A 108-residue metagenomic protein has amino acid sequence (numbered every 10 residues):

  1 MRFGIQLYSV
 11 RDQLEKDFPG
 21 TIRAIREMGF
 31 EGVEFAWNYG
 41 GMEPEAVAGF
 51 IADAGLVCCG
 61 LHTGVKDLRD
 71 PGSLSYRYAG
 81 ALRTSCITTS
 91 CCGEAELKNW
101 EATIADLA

Functional and structural regions predicted by a protein language model:
M1-F3: Transmembrane beta-strand segments of Gram-negative outer membrane beta-barrel proteins
I5, I25, V33, I51 (+1 more regions): Conserved, mostly hydrophobic/aromatic
I5-L7, F35, T89: Conserved beta-strand positions
L7-Y8, F30, H62: Tryptophan-centric aromatic hotspots in well-structured domains and transmembrane helices
R11-K16, E34-E45, T63-P71, E94-N99: Acidic-and-aromatic substrate-binding clefts and catalytic sites of carbohydrate-active enzymes
P19-G41, L82-R83: Catalytic domains of carbohydrate-active enzymes, especially glycoside hydrolases
M42-L61: Short acidic, glycine/proline-enriched helix-loop-strand junctions
V57-A108: Active-site acidic/histidine proton-transfer and metal-coordination neighborhood in alpha/beta enzyme cores
